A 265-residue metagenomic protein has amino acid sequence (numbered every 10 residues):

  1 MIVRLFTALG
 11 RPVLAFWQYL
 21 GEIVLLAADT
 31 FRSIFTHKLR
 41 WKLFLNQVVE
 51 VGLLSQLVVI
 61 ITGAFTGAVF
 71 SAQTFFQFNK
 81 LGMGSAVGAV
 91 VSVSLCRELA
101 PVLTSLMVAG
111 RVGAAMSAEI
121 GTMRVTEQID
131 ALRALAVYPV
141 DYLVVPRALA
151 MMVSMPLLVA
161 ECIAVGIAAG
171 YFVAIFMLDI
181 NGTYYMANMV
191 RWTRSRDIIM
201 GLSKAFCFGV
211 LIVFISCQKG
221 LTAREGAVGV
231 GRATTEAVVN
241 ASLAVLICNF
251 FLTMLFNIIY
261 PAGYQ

Functional and structural regions predicted by a protein language model:
M1-L43, K219-R224: Short, membrane-interfacial amphipathic segments enriched in basic
Q47-L103, M107: Active-site cofactor/substrate anionic-group-binding motifs, chiefly glycine- and Lys/Arg-rich phosphate-binding loops
G52, Q56, I60, L99 (+5 more regions): Selective transmembrane-helix segments that form parts of the transport pathway or gating/packing helices in multipass
T62-F65, S105, V145-A174, C207 (+3 more regions): Hydrophobic alpha-helical transmembrane segments that constitute the membrane-spanning cores of multi-pass membrane
Q73-C96, A164-F206, I215-E236, L255-Q265: Membrane-interfacial helix-loop-helix connectors in multipass membrane proteins
V87-D130, I215: Hydrophobic alpha-helical transmembrane segments of multi-pass membrane transport proteins
I120-V145, G226-V230: Short cytoplasmic-facing helical segments at TM-TM junctions of multi-pass membrane proteins
V144-A148, V239-Y260: Hydrophobic alpha-helical transmembrane segments of integral membrane proteins
